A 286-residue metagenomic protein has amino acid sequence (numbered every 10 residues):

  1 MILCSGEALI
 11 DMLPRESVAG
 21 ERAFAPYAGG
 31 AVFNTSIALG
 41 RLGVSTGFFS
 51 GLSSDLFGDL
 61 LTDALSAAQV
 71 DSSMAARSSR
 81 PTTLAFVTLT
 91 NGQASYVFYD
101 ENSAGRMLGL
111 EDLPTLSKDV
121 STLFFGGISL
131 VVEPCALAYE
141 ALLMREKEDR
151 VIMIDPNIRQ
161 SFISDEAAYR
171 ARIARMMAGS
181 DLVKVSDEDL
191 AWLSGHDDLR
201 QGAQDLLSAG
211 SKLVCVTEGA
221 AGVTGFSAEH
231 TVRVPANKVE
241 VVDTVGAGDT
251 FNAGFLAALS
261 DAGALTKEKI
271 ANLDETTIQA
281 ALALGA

Functional and structural regions predicted by a protein language model:
M1-D71, V242: Glycine-rich phosphate/adenosyl-contacting loop at the front of the ribokinase-like
C4-S5, M74, M153-I154, K184-V185 (+1 more regions): General beta-strand structural signal in soluble alpha/beta enzymes
A8, A31, I128, P156 (+1 more regions): Active-site metal-binding loops of divalent metal-dependent hydrolases
I37, L84-T88, G222-G225: Short beta-strand scaffold segments in enzyme catalytic cores
S45-G127, V132, I152: Conserved N-terminal subdomain of the carbohydrate kinase-like
L113, I173, V241: Acidic, amphipathic alpha-helical patches
T122, I128-D205, S211, A220-G222: Conserved beta-alpha-beta core of the PfkB/ribokinase-like small-molecule kinase fold
G195-A286: Conserved phosphate-binding/catalytic region of the ribokinase-like
